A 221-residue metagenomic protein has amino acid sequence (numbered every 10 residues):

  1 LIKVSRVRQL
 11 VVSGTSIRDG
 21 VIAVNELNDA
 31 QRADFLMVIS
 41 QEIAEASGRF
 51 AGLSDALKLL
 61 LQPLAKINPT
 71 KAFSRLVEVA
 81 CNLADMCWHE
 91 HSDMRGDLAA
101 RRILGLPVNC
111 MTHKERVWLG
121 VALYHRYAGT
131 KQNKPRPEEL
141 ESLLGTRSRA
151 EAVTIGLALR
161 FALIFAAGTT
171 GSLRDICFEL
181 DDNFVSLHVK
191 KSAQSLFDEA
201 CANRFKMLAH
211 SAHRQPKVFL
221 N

Functional and structural regions predicted by a protein language model:
I2-T169, I176-L187, S195: Helical "lid/coupling" subdomains associated with nucleotide-phosphate turnover
L10-S13, Q215-F219: General small-molecule cofactor/ligand-binding pocket signal
G168-V218: Low-complexity, glycine/alanine/valine/leucine- and proline-rich hydrophobic stretches
